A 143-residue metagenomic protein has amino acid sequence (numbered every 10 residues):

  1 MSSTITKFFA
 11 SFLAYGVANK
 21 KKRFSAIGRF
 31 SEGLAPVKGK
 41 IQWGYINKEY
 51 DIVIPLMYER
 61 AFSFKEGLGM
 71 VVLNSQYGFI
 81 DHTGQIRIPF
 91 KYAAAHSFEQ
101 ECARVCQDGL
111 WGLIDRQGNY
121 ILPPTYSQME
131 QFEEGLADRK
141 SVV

Functional and structural regions predicted by a protein language model:
S2-S141: Residue-level detector of conserved, function-critical positions
